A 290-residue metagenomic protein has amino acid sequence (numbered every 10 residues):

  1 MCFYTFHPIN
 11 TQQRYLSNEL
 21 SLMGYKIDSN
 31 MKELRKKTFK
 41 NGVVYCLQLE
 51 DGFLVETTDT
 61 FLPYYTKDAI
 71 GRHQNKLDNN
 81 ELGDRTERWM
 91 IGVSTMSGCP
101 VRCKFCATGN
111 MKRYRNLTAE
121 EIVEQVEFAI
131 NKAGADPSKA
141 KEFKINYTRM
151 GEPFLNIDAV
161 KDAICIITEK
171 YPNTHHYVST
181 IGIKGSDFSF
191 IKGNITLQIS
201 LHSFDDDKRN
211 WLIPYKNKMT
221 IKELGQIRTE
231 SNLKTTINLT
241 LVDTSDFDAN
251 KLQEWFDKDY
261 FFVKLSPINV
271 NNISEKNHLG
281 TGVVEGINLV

Functional and structural regions predicted by a protein language model:
F6-D51, F61, D68-Q74, T229-K234 (+1 more regions): Auxiliary Fe-S-binding modules of radical SAM enzymes
Q13-S21, E127, K161, C165: Generic solvent-exposed, charged/amphipathic alpha-helical segments that serve as macromolecular interface scaffolds
K40, T86, S138-A140: Short coil/turn motifs at beta-sheet boundaries
G42-V44, M90, H175, T196: Broad gene-expression machinery/nucleic-acid interaction feature
V44-Q48, V55-W89, V93-T95: Acidic, low-complexity intrinsically disordered segments
Y65-T66, G83-E124, F128: Canonical Radical SAM [4Fe-4S] cluster-binding loop centered on the CxxxCxxC motif and its immediate flanking residues
F128-V290: Conserved AdoMet/S-adenosylmethionine-binding subsite of the radical SAM
